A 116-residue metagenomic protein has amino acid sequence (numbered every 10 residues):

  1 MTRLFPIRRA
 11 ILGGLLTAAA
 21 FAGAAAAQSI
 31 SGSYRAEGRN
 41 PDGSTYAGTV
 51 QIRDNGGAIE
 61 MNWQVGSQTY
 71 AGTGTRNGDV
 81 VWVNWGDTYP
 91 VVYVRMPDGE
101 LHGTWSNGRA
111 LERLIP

Functional and structural regions predicted by a protein language model:
T2-G14: Bacterial N-terminal signal peptides that target proteins for export
F21-A27: Sec/Tat signal peptide C-region and signal peptidase I cleavage site
Q28-P116: Central antiparallel beta-sheet cores of small beta-barrel/beta-sandwich binding domains
